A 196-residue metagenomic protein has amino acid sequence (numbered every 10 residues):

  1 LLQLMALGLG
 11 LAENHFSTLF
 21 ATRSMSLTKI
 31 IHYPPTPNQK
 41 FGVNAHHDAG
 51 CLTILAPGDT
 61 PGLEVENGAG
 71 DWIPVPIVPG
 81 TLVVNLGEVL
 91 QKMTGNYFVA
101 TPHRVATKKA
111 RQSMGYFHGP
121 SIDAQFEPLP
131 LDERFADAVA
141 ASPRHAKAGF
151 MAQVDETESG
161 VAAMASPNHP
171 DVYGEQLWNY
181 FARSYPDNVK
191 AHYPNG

Functional and structural regions predicted by a protein language model:
L2-G196: C-terminal flanking tails of non-heme Fe-dependent oxygenases
